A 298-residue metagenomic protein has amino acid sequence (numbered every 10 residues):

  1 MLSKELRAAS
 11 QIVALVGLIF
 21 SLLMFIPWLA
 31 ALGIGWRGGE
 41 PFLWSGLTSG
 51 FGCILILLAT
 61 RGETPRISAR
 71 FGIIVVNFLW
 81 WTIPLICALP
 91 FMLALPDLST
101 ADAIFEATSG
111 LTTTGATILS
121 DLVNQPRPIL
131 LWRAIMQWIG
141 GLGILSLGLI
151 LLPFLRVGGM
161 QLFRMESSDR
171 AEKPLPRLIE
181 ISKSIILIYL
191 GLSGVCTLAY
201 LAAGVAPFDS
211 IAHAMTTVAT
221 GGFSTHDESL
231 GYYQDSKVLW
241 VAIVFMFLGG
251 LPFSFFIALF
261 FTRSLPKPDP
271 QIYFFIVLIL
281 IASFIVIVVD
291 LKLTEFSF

Functional and structural regions predicted by a protein language model:
M1-F298: Membrane-proximal intracellular helices of multi-pass ion channels
